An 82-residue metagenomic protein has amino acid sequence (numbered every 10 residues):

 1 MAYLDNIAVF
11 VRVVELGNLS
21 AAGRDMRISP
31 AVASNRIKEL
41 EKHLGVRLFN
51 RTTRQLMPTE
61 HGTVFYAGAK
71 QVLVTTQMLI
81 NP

Functional and structural regions predicted by a protein language model:
M1-D5: Short helix-coil-helix linker/hinge
I7, H43, F65-P82: Alpha-helical linker/hinge and terminal dimerization helices associated with HTH transcriptional regulators
R12-R27: Short helix-boundary/capping micro-motifs
R24-D25, K42, T63: Alpha-helical residues within the helix-turn-helix
S29, N35-R36: Residues within the DNA-recognition helix of helix-turn-helix
A33, T59: Conserved G/P- and acidic residue-centered "switch" motifs that form tight phosphate/ATP-binding loops in soluble
E41-P58: A short LG(V/I)-centered, amphipathic sequence patch enriched for acidic residue(s) preceding the LG motif
